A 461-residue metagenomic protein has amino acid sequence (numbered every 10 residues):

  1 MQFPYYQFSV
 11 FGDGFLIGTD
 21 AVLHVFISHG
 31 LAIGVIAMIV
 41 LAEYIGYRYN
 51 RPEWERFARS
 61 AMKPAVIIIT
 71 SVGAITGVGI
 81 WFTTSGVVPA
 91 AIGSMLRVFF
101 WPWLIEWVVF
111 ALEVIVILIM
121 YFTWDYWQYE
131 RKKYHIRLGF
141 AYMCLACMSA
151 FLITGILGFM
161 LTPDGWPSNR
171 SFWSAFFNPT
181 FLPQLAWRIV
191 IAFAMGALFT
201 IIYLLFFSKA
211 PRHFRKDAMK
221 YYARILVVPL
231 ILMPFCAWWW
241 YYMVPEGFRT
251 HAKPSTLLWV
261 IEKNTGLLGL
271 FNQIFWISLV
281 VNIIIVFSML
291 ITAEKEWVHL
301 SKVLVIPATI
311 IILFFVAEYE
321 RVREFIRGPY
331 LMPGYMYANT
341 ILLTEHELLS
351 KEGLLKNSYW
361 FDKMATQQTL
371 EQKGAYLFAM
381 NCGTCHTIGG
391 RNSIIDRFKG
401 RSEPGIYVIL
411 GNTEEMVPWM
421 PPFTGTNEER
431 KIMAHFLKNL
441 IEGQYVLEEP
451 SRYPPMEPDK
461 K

Functional and structural regions predicted by a protein language model:
M1-K351, L355-K356: Polytopic transmembrane helical bundles with strong interfacial aromatic enrichment
F11, W187, T366-L370, F398 (+1 more regions): Extracytoplasmic/periplasmic, Sec-exported soluble proteins
P52-R56, R212-K216, Q372, E403-V408 (+1 more regions): Generic alpha-helical secondary structure signal
I202-L205, K209, M380, T384 (+1 more regions): Short hydrophobic alpha-helical module
H346-L377, E457-K461: Electrostatic cytochrome c docking/interface patches
Q372-M380, T384, K399: Soluble catalytic regions of membrane-associated enzymes that act on cell-envelope and secretory-pathway components
T384, G389-E448, K461: Extracytoplasmic electron-transfer domains, predominantly the class I c-type cytochrome c fold
V446-M456: Short, flexible loop/turn segments with low-complexity composition
